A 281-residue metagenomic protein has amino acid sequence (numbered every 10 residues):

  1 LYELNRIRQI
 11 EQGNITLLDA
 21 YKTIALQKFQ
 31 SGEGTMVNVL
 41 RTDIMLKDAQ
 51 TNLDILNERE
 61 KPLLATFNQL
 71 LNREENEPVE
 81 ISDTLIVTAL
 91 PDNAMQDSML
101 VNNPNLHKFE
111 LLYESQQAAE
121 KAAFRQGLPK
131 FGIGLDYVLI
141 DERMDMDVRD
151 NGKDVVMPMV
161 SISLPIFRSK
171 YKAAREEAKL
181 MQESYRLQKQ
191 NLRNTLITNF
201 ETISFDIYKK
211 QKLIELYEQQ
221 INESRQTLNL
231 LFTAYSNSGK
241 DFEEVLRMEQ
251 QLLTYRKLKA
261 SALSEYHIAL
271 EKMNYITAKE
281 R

Functional and structural regions predicted by a protein language model:
L1-L100, D206, K210, L252: Periplasmic alpha-helical coiled-coil/stalk elements that build and connect Gram-negative outer-membrane
L1-Q9, Q27, L63, F109-A123 (+2 more regions): Amphipathic alpha-helical coiled-coil segments
G32, N72-R73, S238, T277-K279: Short helix-capping/hinge motifs at transmembrane helix termini and TM-loop junctions
N38, N105, A174, E244: DHp/HisKA histidine-phosphotransfer helix
A49, L164, R168-Y171, Y255 (+1 more regions): Alpha-helical transmembrane segments
D54, Y137, M144, R149-N151 (+3 more regions): Outer-membrane beta-barrel domain signature
M95-I140: Acidic, glycine-rich loop-and-beta core segments that form the ion-binding/anion-interacting portion of active sites
Q126-V156, S163-E176, Q182-E183: Small/polar (Gly/Ser/Thr/Ala-rich) solvent-exposed segments that form structured loops/beta-strands/short helices used
